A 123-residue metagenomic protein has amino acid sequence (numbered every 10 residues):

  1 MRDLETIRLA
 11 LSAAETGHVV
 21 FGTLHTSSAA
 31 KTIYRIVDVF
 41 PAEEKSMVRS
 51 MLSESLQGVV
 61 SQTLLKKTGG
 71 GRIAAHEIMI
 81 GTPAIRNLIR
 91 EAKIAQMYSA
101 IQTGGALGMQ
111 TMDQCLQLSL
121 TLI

Functional and structural regions predicted by a protein language model:
M1-L122: Short, flexible helix-loop junctions that flank or precede catalytic/ligand sites
